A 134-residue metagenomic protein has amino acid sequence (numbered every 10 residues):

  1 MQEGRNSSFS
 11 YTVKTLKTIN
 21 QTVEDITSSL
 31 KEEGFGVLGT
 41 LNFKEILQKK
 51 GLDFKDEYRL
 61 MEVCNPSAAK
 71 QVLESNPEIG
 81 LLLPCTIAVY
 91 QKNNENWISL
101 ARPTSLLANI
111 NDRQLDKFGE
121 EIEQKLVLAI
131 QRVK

Functional and structural regions predicted by a protein language model:
Q2-G34: Terminal, regulation- and interaction-focused segments at domain boundaries
T27, K44, V127: Short glycine-/small-residue-rich flexible loop motifs, especially phosphate/cofactor-binding loops
L38-V89: Compact, glycine-rich, soluble single-domain proteins
L81-N94, I130-K134: Short secondary-structure transition/capping segments
T86-D112: Beta-strand/loop substructures that line and gate deep hydrophobic ligand-binding cavities in soluble
N109-K134: Well-ordered alpha/beta subsegment
